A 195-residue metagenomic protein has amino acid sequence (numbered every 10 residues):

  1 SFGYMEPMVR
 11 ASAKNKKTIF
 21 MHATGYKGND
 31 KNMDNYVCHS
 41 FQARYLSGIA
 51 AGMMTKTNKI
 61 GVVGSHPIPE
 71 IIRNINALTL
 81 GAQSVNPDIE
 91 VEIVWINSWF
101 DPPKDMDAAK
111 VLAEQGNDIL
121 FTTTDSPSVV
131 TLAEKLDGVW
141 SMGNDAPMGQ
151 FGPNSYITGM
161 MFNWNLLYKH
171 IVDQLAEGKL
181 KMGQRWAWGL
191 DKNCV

Functional and structural regions predicted by a protein language model:
S1-V195: A residue-level marker of the well-folded mature domains of exported/periplasmic proteins
